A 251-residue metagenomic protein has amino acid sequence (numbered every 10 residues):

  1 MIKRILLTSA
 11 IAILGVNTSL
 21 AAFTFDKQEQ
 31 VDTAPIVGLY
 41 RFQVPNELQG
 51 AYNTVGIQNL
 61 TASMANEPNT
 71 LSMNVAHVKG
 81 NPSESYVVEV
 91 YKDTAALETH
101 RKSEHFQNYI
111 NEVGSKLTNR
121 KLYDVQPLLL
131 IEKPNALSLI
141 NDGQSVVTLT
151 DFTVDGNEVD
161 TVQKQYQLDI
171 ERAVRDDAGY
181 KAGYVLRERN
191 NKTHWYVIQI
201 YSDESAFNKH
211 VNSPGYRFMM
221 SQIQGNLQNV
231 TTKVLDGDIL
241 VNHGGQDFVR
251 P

Functional and structural regions predicted by a protein language model:
M1-S9: Bacterial N-terminal signal peptides that target proteins for export
T8-N17: Bacterial N-terminal signal peptides
A22-A34, N74-S83, I110-V147, D151-D155 (+2 more regions): Glycine-rich beta-strand-turn "strand-cap" elements at beta-sheet edges
R41-Q43, V88-V90, T153, I198-I200: Short hydrophobic/aromatic beta-strand micro-patches that form the beta-sheet surface supporting nucleotide- or nucleic
Q43-T54, T153-K164: Short, surface-exposed ligand-recognition loops at beta-strand->loop->(often short) alpha-helix junctions that present
P45-Y91: N-terminal, post-signal-peptide region of Sec/Tat-exported proteins
T61-N74, V90-D124, R175-K181, I200-D236: An amphipathic, aromatic/His-enriched active-site/gating alpha helix that lines ligand/cofactor pockets
E158-Y184: A mid-sequence, solvent-exposed acidic-amphipathic segment
